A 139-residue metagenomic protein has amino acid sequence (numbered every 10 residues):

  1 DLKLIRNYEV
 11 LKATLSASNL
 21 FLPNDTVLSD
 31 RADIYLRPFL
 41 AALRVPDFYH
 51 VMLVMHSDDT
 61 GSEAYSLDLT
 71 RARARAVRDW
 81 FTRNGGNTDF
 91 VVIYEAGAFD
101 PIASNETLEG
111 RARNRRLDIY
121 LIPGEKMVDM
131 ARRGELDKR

Functional and structural regions predicted by a protein language model:
D1-R6, F21-M55, T82, I119 (+1 more regions): Periplasmic peptidoglycan-binding/anchoring modules of Gram-negative envelope and division proteins
K3-L4, L11-K12, E109-G110: Short secondary-structure boundary/capping segments
L11, Y49-V51, V91, L117: Conserved beta-strand core positions
K12-L22: Acidic/histidine-rich, surface-exposed loop or edge segments in extracytoplasmic proteins
S18, D33, A74: ATP/adenylate-binding site constellation spanning eukaryotic-like Ser/Thr protein kinases, ABC-transporter
H56-L136: Periplasmic OmpA-like peptidoglycan-binding domain that tethers envelope proteins to the cell wall
